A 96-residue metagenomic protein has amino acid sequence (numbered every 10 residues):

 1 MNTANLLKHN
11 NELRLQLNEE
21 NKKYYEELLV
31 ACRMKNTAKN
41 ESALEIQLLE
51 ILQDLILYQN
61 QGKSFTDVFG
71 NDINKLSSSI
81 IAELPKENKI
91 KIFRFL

Functional and structural regions predicted by a protein language model:
M1-S64: Soluble N-terminal domains of membrane-associated systems
I56-L96: Cytosolic juxtamembrane regions of integral membrane proteins
